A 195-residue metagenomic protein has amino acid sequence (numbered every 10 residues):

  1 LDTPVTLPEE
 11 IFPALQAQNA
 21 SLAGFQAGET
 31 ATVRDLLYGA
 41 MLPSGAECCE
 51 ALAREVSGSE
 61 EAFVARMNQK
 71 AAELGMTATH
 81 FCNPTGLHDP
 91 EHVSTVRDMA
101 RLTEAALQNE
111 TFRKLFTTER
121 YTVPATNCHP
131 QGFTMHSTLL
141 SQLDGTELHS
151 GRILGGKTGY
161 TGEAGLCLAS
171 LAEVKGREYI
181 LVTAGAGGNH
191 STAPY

Functional and structural regions predicted by a protein language model:
L1-R97, A106-E110: Active-site-adjacent loops and short helices of periplasmic peptidoglycan-processing enzymes
M76-H80, H88-Y195: Domain-terminus/edge residues, biased toward the C-terminal soluble/receptor-binding domains of extracytoplasmic
